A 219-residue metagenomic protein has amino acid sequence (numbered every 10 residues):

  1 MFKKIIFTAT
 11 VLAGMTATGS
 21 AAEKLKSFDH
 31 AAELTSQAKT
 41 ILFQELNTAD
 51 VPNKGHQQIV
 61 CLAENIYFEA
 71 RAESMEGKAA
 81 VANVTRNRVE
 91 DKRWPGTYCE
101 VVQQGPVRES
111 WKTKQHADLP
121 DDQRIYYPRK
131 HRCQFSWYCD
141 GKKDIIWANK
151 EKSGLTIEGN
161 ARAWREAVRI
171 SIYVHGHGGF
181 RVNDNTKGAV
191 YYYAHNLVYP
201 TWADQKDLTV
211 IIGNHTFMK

Functional and structural regions predicted by a protein language model:
I5-A13: Sec-dependent N-terminal signal peptides
G14-T18: N-terminal signal peptide c-region/cleavage motif recognized by signal peptidases
A22-K219: Bacterial extracytoplasmic/cell-wall-associated proteins, especially those involved in peptidoglycan
